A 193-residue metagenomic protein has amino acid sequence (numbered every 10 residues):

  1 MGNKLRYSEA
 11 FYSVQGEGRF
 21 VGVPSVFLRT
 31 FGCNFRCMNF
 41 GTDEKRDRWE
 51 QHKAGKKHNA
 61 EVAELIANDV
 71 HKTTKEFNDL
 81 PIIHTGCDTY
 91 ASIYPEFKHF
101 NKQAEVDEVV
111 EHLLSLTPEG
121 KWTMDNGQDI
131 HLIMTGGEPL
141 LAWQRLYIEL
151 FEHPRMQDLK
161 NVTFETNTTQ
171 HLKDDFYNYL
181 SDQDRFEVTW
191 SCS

Functional and structural regions predicted by a protein language model:
M1-G22, V26-G32, M38-G55, N59: N-terminal cysteine/histidine-rich coordination modules
L5, N39-E187: Conserved Radical SAM active-site core
